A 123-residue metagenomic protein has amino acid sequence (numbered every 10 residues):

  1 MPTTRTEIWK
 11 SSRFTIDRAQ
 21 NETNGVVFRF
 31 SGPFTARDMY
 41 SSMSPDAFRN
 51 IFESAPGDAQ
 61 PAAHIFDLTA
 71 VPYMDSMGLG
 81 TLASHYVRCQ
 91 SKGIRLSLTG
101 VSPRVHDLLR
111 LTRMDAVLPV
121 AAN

Functional and structural regions predicted by a protein language model:
T4-R49: STAS-typified acidic loop motif
P33-V117: Amphipathic alpha-helical interaction surfaces in cytosolic regulatory modules
L118-N123: Short acidic-hydrophobic, aromatic-tinged amphipathic segments that line or gate anion-handling sites
